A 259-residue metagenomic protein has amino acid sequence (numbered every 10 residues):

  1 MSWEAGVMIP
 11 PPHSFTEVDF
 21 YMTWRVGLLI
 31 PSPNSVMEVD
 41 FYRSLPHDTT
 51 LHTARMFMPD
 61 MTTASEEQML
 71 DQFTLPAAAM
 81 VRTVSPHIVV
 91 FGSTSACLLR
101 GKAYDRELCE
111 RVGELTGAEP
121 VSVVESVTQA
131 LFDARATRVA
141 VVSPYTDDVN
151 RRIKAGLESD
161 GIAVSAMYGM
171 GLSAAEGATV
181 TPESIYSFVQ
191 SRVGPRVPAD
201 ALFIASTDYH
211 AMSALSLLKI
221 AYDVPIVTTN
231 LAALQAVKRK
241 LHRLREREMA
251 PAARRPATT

Functional and structural regions predicted by a protein language model:
W3-L75, D148-T181: N-terminal glycine-rich anion-binding loop in soluble enzyme alpha/beta folds
D71-V84, S187-A199: Short, well-structured alpha-helical segments in soluble
A78-E125: Glycine/small-residue-rich loop that forms an oxyanion/phosphate-binding "nest" at active or ligand-binding sites
H87-G92, A140-V142, A199-S206: Periplasmic-binding protein-like
L108-A175, R255-T258: Conserved beta-alpha
L115, E119-A136, F188, V197 (+4 more regions): Hydrophobic structural segments
G171-G177, I226-E246: Short, flexible loop segments at boundaries between secondary-structure elements
S187-Y222, A232-L234: Hydrophobic alpha-helical
